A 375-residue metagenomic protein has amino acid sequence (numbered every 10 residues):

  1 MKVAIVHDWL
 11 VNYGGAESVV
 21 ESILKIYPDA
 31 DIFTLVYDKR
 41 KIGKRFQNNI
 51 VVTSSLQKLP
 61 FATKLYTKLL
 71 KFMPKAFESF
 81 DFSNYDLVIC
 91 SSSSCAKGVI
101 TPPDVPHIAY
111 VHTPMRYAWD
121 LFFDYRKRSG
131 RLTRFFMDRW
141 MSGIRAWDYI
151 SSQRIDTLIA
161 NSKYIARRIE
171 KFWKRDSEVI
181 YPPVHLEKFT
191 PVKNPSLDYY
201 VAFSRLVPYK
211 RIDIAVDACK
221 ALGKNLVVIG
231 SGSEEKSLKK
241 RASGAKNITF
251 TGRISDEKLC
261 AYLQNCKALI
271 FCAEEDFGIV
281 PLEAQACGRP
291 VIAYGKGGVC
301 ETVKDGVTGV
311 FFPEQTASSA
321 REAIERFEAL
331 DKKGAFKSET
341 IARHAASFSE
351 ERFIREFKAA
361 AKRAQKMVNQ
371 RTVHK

Functional and structural regions predicted by a protein language model:
D29-K97: Active-site donor-binding segments of glycosyltransferases and PAPS-dependent sulfotransferases
K127-L158, A166: Membrane-proximal helix-turn-helix segments that form the acceptor-binding/catalytic region of lipid-linked
V192-K210, V216-V227: Conserved donor-binding/catalytic core segment of Leloir-type glycosyltransferases
K236-E257: Nucleotide-activated donor-binding/catalytic signature segment of Leloir-type glycosyltransferases, i.e., the conserved
Q264-D276, R289: Acidic donor-binding loop of glycosyltransferase active sites
I270, P290-G295, V303: Short hydrophobic beta-strand element within catalytic cores of glycosyltransferases and related nucleotide-activated
D305-G306, V310-A317, E325-K332: Conserved acidic donor-binding segment of nucleotide-sugar-dependent glycosyltransferases
Q315, K332-N369: A charged, aromatic-enriched C-terminal amphipathic alpha-helix characteristic of glycosyltransferases across folds
